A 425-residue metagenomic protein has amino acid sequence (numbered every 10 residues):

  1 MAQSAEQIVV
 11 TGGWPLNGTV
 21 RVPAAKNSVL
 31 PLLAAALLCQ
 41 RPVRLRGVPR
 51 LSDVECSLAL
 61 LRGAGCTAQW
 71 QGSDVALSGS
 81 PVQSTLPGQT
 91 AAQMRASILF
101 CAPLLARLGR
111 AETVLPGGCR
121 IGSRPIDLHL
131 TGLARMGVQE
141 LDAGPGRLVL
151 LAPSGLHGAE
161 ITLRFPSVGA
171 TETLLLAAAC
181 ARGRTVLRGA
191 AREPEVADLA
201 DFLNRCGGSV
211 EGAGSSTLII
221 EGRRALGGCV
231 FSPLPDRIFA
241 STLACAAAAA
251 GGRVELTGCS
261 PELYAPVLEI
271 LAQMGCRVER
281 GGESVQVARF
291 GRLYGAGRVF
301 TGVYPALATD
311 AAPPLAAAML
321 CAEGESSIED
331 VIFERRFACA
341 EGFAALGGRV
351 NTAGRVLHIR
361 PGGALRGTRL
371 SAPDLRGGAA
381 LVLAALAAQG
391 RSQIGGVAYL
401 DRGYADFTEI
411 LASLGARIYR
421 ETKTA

Functional and structural regions predicted by a protein language model:
M1-A425: Short, structured segments at the rim of ligand-binding sites
